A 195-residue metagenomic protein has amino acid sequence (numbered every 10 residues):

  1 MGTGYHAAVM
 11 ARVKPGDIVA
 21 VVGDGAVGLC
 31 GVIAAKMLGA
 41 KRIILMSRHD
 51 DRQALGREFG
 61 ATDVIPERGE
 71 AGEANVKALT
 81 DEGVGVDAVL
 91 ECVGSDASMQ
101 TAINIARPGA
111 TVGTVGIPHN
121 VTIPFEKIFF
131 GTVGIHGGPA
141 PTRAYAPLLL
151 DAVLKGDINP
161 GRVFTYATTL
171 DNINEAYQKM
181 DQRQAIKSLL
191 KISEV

Functional and structural regions predicted by a protein language model:
M1-L38, A78: Short internal alpha-helix immediately C-terminal to a glycine-rich phosphate-binding loop in Rossmann-like
A8, V32, Q53, M99-I103 (+1 more regions): Generic hydrophobic/aromatic pocket-lining and core-packing "Φ" positions
A11-V13, T80, V93, A106-R107: A generic alpha-to-beta junction signature in SAM-dependent methyltransferases
V21-D24, K36-T101: Adenosine-nucleotide cofactor-binding segment
R48-H49, P118, P141: Residues in the short beta-alpha loop(s) of Rossmann-like NAD(P)-binding domains
Q100-N104, R143-V195: C-terminal hydrophobic helical "lid"/dimerization subdomain of Rossmann-like NAD(P)H-dependent oxidoreductases
N104-N120, I135-H136: ADP-ribose/adenylate-binding Rossmann-like module
G116-T132, A144, L148-D151: Rossmann-fold NAD(P)-binding glycine/threonine-rich loop
